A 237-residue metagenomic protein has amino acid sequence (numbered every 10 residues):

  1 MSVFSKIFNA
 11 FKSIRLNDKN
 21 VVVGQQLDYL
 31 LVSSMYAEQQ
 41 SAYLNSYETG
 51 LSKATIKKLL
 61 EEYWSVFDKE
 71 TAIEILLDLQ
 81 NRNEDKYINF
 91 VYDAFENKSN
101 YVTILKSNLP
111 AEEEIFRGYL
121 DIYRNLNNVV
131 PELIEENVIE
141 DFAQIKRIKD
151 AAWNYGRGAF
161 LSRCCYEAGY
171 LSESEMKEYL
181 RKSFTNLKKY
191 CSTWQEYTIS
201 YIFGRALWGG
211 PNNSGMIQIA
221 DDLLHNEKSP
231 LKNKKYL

Functional and structural regions predicted by a protein language model:
S2-Y166, Y170-L237: Polar/charged low-complexity regulatory segments
